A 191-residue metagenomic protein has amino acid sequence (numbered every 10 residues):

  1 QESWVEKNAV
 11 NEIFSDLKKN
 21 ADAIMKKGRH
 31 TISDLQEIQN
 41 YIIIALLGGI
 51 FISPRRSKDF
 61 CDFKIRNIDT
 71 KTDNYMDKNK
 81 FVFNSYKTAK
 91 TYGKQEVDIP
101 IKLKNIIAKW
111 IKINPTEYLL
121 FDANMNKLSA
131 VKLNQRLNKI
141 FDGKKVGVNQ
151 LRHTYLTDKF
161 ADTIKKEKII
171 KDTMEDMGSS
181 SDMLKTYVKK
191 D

Functional and structural regions predicted by a protein language model:
Q1-A23, K90-K102, P115-T116: DNA breakage-rejoining catalytic core of tyrosine-based enzymes
K7-S57: Basic, Lys/Arg- and aromatic-enriched nucleic-acid-binding interface segment
Y41-G49, H153-D162: Contiguous, well-ordered alpha-helical segments that form the cores/surfaces of helical PPI scaffolds
K58-N105: Conserved tyrosine-mediated DNA breakage-rejoining catalytic core shared by Y-recombinases
F60, V146, H153-L156, T163-G178: Active-site-proximal segment of tyrosine recombinases
C61, N134, L184-K185: Key DNA-contacting residues within the recognition helix of helix-turn-helix
D98-Y155, F160: Active-site/catalytic core of tyrosine-dependent DNA strand-transfer enzymes
A161-I164, E175-D191: Catalytic-site neighborhood detector that most strongly recognizes the C-terminal catalytic loop/helix of tyrosine
